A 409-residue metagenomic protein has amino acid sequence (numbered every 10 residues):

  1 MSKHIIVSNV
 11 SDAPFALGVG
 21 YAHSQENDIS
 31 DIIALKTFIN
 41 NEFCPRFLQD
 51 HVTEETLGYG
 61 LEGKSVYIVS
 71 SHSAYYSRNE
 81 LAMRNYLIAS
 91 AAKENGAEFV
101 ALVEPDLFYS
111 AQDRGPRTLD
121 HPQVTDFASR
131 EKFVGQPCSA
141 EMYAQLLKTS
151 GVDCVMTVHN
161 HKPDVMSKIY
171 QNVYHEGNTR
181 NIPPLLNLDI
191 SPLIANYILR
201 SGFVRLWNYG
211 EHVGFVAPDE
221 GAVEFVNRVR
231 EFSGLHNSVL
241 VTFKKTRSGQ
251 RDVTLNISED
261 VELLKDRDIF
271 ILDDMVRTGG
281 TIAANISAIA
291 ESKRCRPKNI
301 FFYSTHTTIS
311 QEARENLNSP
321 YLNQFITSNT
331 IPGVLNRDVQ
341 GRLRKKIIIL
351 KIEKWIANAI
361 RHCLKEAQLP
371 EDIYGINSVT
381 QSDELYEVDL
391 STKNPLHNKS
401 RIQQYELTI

Functional and structural regions predicted by a protein language model:
M1-I409: PRPP-associated nucleotide enzymes
